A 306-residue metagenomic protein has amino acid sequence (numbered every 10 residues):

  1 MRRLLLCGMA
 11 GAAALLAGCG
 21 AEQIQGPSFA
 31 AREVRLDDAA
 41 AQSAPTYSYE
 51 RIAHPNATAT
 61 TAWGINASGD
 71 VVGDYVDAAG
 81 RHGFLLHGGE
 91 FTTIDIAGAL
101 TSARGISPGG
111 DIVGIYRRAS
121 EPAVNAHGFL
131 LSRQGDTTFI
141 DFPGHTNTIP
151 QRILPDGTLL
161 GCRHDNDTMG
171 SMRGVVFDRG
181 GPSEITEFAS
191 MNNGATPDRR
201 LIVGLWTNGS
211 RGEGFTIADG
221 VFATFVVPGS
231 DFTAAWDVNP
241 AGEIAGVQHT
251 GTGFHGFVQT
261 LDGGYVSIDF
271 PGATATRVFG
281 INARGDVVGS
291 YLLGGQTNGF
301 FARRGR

Functional and structural regions predicted by a protein language model:
M1-G8: Bacterial N-terminal signal peptides that target proteins for export
G11-A12: Repetitive helical segments and hydrophobic/amphipathic motifs
L15-G18: C-terminal motif of bacterial Sec signal peptides marking the signal peptidase cleavage site
G20-R306: Residue-level hotspots at or immediately adjacent to binding/recognition sites across diverse folds
